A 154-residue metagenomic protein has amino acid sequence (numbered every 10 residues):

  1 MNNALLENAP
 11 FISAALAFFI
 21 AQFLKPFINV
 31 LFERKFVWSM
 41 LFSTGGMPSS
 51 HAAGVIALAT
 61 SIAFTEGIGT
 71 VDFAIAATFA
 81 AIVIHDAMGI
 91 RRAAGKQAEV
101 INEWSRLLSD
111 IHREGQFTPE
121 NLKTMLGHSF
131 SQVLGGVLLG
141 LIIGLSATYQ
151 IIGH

Functional and structural regions predicted by a protein language model:
M1-I12: Polybasic, low-complexity association/targeting segments
F11-L24: N-terminal signal-anchor transmembrane alpha helix
F19, W38-H154: Membrane-embedded catalytic cores of phosphoryl/pyrophosphoryl-handling enzymes
F23-L41: Membrane-interface helix-loop junction between the first two transmembrane segments
